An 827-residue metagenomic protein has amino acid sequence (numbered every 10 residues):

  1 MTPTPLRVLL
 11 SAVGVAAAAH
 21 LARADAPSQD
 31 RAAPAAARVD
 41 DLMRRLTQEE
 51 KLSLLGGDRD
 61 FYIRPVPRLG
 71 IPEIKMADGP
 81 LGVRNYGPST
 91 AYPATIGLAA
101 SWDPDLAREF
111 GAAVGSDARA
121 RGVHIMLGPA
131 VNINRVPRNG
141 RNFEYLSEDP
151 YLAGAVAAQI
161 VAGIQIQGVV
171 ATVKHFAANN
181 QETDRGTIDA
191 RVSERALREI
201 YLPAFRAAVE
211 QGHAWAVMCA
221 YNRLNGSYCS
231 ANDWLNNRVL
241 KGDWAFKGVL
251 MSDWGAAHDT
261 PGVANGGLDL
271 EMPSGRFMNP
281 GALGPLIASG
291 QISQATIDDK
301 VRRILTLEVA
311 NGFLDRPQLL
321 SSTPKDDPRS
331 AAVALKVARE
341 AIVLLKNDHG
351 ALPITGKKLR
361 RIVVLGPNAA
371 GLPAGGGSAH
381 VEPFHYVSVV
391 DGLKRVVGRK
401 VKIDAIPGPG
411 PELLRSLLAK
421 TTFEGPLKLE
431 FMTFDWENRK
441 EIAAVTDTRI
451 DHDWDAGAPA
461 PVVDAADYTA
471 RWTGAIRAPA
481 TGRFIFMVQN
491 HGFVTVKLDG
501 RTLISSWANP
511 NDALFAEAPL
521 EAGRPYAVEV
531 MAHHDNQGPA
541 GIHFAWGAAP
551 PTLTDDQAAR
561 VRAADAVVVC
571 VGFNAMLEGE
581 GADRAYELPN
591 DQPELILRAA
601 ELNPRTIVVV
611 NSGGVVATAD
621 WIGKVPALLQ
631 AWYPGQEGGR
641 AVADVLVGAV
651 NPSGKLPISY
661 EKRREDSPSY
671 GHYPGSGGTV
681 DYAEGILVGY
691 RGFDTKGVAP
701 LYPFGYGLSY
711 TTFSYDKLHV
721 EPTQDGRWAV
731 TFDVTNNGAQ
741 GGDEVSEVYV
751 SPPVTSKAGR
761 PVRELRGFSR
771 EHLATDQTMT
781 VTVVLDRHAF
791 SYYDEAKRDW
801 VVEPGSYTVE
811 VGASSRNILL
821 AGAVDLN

Functional and structural regions predicted by a protein language model:
M1-L10: Bacterial N-terminal signal peptides that target proteins for export
L9-A18: Bacterial N-terminal signal peptides
A22-I485, Q489-Y792, V801, S806-R816: Glycoside hydrolase catalytic-domain context in secreted enzymes
E795-A796: Flexible, membrane-facing loop/turn or short amphipathic-helix motifs that contact lipid bilayers or gate lipid-binding
N817-N827: Short beta-strand elements
